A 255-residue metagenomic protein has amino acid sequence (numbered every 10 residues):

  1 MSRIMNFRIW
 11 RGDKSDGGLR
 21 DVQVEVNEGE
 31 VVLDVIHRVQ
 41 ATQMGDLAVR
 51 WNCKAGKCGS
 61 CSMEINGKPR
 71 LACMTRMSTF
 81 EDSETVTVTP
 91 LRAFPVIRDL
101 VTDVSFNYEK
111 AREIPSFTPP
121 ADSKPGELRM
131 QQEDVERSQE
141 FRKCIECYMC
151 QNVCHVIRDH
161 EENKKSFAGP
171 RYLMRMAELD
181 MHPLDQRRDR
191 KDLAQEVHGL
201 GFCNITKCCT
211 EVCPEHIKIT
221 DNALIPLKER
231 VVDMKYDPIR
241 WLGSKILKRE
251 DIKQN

Functional and structural regions predicted by a protein language model:
S2-V22: Eukaryote-biased recognition of intrinsically disordered, low-complexity regulatory segments
W10, E64-G67: Short strand-turn-strand beta-turns centered on an Asx-Gly dipeptide
L19-V31: Short, contiguous acidic and Ser/Thr-rich linear segments
E30-T42, T89-N255: Ferredoxin-type iron-sulfur electron-transfer modules in oxidoreductases and energy-metabolism complexes
M44-R50: Active-site phosphate-binding and catalytic loops of NTP-dependent enzymes
C53-S60: Short, structured protein-protein interaction patches enriched in aromatics and acidic/basic residues, typified by
R76-M77: A generic structural motif
